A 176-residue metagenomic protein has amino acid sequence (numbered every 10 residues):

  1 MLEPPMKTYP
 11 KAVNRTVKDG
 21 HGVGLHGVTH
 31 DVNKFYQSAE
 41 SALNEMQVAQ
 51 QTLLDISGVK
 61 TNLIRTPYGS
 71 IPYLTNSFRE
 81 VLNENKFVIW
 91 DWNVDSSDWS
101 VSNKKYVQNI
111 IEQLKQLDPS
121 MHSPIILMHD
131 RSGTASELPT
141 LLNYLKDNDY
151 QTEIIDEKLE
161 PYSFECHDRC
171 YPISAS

Functional and structural regions predicted by a protein language model:
M1-I56, K60, L141-Y144, Q151 (+1 more regions): Active-site beta->alpha N-cap acidic-glycine motif
L2-E3, T66-S70: Short, solvent-exposed turn/loop segments enriched in Gly/Ser/Thr/Pro and often Arg
K11, S38, L54-N62, S70-S176: C-terminal active-site subregion of NodB/CE4 polysaccharide deacetylases
